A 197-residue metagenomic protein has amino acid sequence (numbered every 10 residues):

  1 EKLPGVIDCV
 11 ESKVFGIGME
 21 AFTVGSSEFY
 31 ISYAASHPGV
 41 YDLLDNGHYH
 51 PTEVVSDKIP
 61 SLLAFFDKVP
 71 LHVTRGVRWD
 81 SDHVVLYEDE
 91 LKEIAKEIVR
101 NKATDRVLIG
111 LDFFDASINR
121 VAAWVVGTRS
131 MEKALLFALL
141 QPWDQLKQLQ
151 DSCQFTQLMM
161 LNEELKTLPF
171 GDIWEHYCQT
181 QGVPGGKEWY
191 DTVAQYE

Functional and structural regions predicted by a protein language model:
E1-Y41, Q145, L161: Active-site acidic/histidine proton-transfer and metal-coordination neighborhood in alpha/beta enzyme cores
K2-L3, Y33-H37, I59-D67, K96-T104: Acidic (Asp/Glu)-rich catalytic clusters
V6-V10, V40-D45, V69-V73, V107-L111: Hydrophobic faces of well-ordered beta-strands that scaffold small-molecule active sites in alpha/beta enzyme cores
G18-A35, T52-L63, A122-W124: Distinct, well-ordered alpha-helical segments
P51-H83, I109-F113: A short alpha/beta connector and helix-capping loop motif
T52-S61, S81-L91, N119-R129: Histidine/acidic-residue-rich catalytic or RNA/ligand-binding cores of hydrolases and nuclease-related proteins
A64, E90-R100, S130-L135: Acidic, Ser/Thr-rich peripheral helices and adjacent loops at domain boundaries
I118-E197: C-terminal extensions of enzymes
